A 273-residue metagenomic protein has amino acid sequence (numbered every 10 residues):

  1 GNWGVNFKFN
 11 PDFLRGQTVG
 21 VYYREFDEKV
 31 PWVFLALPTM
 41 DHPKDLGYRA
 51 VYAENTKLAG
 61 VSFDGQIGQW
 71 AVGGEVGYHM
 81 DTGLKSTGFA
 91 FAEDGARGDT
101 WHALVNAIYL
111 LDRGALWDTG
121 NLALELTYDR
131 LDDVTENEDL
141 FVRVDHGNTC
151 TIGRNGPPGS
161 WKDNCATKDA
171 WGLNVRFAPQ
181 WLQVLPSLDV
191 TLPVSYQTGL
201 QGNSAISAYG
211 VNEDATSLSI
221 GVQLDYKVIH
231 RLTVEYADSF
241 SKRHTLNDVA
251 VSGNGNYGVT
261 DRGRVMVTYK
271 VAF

Functional and structural regions predicted by a protein language model:
G1-W3, N55-A59, R97-A103, D169-L173 (+2 more regions): Residues that define the transmembrane beta-barrel architecture of outer-membrane proteins
N2-D94: Long, internal scaffold/assembly segments composed of regular secondary structure
V5-F9, V21, V61-G65, G74 (+6 more regions): Residues on the lipid-exposed face of transmembrane beta-strands in outer-membrane beta-barrel proteins
F9-T18, D112-L122, L182-T191, K227-I229: Short loop/turn motifs that connect adjacent beta-strands in outer-membrane beta-barrel proteins
P11, Y23-K29, I67-Q69, Y78-T82 (+6 more regions): Transmembrane beta-strands of outer-membrane beta-barrel pores
P31-P38, L84-F91, V134-F141, G202-N212 (+1 more regions): Outer-membrane beta-barrel translocator domains and adjoining extracellular loop/strand segments of Gram-negative
W32-P38, N164-A178, Q183, S187-S217: Outer-membrane beta-barrel transmembrane domain signature
I229, G258-F273: Outer-membrane beta-barrel "beta-signal"
